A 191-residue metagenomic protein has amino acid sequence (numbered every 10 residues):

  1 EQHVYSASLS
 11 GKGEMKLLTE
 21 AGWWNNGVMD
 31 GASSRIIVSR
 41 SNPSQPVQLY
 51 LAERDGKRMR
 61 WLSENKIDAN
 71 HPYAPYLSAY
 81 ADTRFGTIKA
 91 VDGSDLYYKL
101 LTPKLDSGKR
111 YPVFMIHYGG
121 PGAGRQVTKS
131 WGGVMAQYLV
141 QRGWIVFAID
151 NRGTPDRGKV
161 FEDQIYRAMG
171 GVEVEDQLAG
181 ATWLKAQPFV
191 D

Functional and structural regions predicted by a protein language model:
E1-S10, R60: Short secondary-structure boundary segments
Q2-V4, G13, V47-L49: Repetitive beta-architecture junctions, highlighting loop-to-beta-strand starts across blade-like repeats
S8-K12, R54-D55: Short loop/turn segments that connect beta-strands within beta-propeller blades
G13-T19: A short beta-strand motif characteristic of beta-propeller blades
T19, N26-D191: Serine-hydrolase catalytic core recognition
